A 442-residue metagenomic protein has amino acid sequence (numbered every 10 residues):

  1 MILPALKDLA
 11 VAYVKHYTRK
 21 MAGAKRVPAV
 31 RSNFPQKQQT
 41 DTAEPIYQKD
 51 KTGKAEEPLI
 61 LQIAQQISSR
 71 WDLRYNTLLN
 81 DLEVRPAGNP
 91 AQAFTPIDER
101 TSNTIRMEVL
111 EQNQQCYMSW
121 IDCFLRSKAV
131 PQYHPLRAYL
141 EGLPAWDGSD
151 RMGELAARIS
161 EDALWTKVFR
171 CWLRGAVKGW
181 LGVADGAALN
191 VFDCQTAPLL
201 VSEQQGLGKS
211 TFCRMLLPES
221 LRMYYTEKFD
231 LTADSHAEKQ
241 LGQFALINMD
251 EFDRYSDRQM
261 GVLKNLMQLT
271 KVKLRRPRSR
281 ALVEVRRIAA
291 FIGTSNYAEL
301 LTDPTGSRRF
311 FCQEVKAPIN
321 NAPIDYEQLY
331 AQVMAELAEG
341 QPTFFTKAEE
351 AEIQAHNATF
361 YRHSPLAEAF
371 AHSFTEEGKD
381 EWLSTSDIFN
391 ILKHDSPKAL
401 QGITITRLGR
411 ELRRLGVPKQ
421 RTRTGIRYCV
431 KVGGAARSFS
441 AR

Functional and structural regions predicted by a protein language model:
M1-S149, S160-K167, G186, K398-A399 (+2 more regions): N-terminal nucleic-acid engagement/recognition segments and initiation subdomains in replication, restriction
S127-A237, L241-G242: P-loop NTPase catalytic core of nucleic-acid-dependent motor ATPases
H236-G242, R276-T294: AAA+/SF3 P-loop NTPase mechanochemical coupling elements
F244-Q268, L301-G306: Conserved AAA+/SF3 P-loop NTPase catalytic/coupling segment centered on the Walker-B
G261-V283: Conserved catalytic/switch belt of AAA+ P-loop NTPases
S279, N320-I324, D380-R442: Positively charged interface segments
L301-N320: A short helix-turn-beta junction within AAA+ P-loop NTPase domains corresponding to the substrate/partner-engaging
E336-K379: Conserved alpha/beta core segments of nucleic-acid transaction machinery
